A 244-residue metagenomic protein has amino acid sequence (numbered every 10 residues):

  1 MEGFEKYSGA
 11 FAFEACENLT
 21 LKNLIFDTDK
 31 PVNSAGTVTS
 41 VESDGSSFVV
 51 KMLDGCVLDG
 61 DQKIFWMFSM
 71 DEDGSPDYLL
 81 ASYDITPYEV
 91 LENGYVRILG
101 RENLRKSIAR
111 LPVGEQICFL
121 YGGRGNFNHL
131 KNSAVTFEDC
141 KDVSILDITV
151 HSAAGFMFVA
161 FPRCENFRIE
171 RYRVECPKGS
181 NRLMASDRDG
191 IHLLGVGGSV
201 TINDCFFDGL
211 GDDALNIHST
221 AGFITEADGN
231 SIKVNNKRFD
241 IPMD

Functional and structural regions predicted by a protein language model:
M1-D244: Extracellular/periplasmic carbohydrate-active domains that bind, remodel, or depolymerize complex polysaccharides
